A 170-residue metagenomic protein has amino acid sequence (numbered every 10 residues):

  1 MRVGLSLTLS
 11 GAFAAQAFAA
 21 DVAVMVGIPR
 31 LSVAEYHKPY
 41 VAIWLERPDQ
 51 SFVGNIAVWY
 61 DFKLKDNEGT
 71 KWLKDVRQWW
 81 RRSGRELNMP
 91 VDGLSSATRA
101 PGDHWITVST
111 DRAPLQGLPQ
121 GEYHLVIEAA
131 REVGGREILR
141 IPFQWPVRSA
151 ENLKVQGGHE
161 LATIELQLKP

Functional and structural regions predicted by a protein language model:
M1-L7: Bacterial N-terminal signal peptides that target proteins for export
F13-A19: Sec/Tat signal peptide C-region and signal peptidase I cleavage site
A20-G27, W44, P48-S51, A57-V58: Non-catalytic macromolecular-recognition regions in eukaryotic signaling proteins
V24-Y36, W59-K63: Short amphipathic, basic-aromatic surface patches that mediate peripheral association with negatively charged
I28-R30, L45, T110, A129: Hydrophobic beta-strand positions in extracellular immunoglobulin-like domains
E35-A42, Q120-Y123: Short coil-to-beta strand junction motifs in C2/discoidin
P48-L118: Structured domain cores in non-transmembrane regions
R99-I106, P114-P170: Glycine-rich, aromatic-bearing surface loops/beta-hairpins
